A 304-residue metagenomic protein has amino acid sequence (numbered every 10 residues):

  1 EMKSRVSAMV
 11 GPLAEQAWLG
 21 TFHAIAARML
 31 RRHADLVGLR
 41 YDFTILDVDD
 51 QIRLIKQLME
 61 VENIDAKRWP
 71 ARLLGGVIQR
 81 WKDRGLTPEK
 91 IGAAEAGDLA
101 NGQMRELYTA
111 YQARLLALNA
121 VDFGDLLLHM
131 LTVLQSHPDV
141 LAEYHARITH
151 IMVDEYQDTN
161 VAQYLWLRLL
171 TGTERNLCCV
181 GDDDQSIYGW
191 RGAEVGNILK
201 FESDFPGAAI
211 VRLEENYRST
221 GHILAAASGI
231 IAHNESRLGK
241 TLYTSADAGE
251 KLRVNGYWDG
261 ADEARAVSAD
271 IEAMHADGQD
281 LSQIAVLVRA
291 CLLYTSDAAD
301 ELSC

Functional and structural regions predicted by a protein language model:
E1-L46, I52, L118, L141-A142 (+3 more regions): P-loop NTPase Walker
K3, Q16-L19, H23, V48-I52 (+7 more regions): Amphipathic alpha-helical transducer elements in NTP-driven molecular machines
G11-P12, L170-T173, D204-F205, G278-Q279: Conserved catalytic network of the ASCE P-loop NTPase/AAA+ motor domain
W18, T44-D50, G97-K200, R212-S219: Conserved helicase NTPase motor core
T21, I55, I78, D122 (+4 more regions): Residue-level signature of catalytic and energy-coupling elements of molecular machines, predominantly ATP/GTP-dependent
V48-L115: Coupling/switch/interface segments within P-loop NTPase motor domains and analogous charged loops in nucleic-acid
P206-A209, E214-S296: Helicase P-loop NTPase motor core
Y294-C304: Single conserved hydrophobic/aromatic residue that forms the stacking wall/gate of nucleotide- or nucleobase-binding
